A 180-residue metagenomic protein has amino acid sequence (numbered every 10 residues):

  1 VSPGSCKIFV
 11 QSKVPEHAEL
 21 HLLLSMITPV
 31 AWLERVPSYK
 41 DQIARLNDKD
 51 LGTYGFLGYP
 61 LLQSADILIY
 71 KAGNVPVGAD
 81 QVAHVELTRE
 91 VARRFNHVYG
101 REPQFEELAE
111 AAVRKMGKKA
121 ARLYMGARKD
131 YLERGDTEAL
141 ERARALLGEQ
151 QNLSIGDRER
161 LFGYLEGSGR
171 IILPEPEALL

Functional and structural regions predicted by a protein language model:
V1, E19-I27: Glycine-rich loop at the start of a catalytic domain that most often binds anionic cofactors/ligands
V1-K7: A glycine-rich helix N-cap at a beta->alpha junction
S5, A18, E34-P37: Charged, low-complexity C-terminal accessory regions
I8-V10, V14: Domain-scale activation on soluble regions of proteins
V14-H17, V77: A short acidic, often aromatic-flanked loop/helix-cap motif at beta-alpha or helix-coil junctions that lines enzyme
H17-A18, V85: Loop/helix-junction capping segments adjacent to catalytic residues or to phosphate/diphosphate-binding pockets
T28-Y39, H97: Acidic, His- and aromatic-enriched active-site or binding-groove loops in soluble protein domains that engage sugars
K40-L180: Active-site cores that bind ATP or allylic diphosphates and position pyrophosphate for catalysis
